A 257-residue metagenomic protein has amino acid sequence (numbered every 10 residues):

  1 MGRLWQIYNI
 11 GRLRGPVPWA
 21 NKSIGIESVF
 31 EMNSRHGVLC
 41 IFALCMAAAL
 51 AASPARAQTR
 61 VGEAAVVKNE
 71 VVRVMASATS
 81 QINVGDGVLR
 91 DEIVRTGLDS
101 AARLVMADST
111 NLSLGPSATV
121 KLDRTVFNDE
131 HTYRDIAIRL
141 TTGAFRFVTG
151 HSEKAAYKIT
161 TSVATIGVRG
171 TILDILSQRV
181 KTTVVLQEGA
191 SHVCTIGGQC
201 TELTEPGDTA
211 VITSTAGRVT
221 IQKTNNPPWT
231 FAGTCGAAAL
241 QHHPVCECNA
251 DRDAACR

Functional and structural regions predicted by a protein language model:
L4-I10, I24-C40, A52-A57, I82-N83 (+4 more regions): C-terminal interaction modules
C45-S53: Hydrophobic h-region of N-terminal signal peptides that target proteins for export in Gram-negative bacteria
A57-Q58, A65: Intrinsically disordered, low-complexity acidic Ser/Thr-rich regulatory segments
E63-E205, A210-I212: Structural recognition of beta-strand segments within beta-rich domains
